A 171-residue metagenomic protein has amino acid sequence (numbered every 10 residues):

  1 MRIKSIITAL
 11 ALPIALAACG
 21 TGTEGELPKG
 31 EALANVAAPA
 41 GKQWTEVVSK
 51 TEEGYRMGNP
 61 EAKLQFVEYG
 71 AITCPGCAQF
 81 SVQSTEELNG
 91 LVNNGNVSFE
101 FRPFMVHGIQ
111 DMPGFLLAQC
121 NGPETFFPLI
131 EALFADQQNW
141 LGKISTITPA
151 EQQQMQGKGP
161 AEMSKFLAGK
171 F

Functional and structural regions predicted by a protein language model:
R2-D111: Extracytoplasmic thiol/disulfide redox context detector
G25-P28, P39, W44-T51, A150-F171: Long hydrophobic alpha-helices with heptad-repeat/coiled-coil character
Q79-K170: Structural alpha/beta surface segment adjacent to cysteine/selenocysteine redox centers across thiol/disulfide enzymes
